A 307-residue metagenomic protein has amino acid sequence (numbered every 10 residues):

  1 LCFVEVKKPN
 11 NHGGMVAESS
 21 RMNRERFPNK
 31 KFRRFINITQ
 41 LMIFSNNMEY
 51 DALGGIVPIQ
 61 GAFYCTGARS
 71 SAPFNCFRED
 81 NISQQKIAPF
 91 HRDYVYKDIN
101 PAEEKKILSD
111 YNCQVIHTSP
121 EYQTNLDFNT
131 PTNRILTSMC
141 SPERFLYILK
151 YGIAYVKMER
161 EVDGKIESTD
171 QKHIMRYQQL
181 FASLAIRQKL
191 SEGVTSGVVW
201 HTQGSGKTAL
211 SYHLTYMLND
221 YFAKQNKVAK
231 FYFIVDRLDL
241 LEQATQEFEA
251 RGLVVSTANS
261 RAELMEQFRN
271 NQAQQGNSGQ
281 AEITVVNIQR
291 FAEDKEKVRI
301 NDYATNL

Functional and structural regions predicted by a protein language model:
L1-K230, D239, Q243-V254, Q289: ATP-dependent helicase/translocase motor core
M22-K31, E263-Q272, D294-E296: Short alpha-helical segments and helix-capping/turn motifs at coil-helix boundaries
F35, A223-N226, G276-S278, N301-A304: Conserved catalytic network of the ASCE P-loop NTPase/AAA+ motor domain
I59-G61, T257-A258, I300-D302: General N-terminal targeting signals
T195, A229, Q280, T305-N306: Short coil/turn segments at beta-strand junctions that form active-site/ligand-binding loops
K230-I234, L238-T284: Conserved nucleic-acid-binding Ia/Ib motif block in the N-terminal RecA-like helicase ATPase lobe
A281-L307: Conserved RecA-like ASCE ATPase "motif II neighborhood" in helicase/translocase motors
